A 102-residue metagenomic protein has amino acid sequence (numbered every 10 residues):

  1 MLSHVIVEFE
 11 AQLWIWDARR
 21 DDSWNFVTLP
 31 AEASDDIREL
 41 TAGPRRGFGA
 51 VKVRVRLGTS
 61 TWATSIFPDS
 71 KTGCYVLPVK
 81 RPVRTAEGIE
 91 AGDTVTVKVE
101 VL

Functional and structural regions predicted by a protein language model:
L2-G73, A91-D93, K98: Long, compositionally biased stretches
L29, P78-V79: A conserved hydrophobic position in a structured secondary element of the catalytic/binding core that shapes
E39-T41, K80-T85: Short alpha-helix capping/helix-loop boundary micro-motifs
V83, E100-L102: Short, charged beta-turn/beta-strand-edge "cap" motif at the junction between a beta-strand and an adjacent loop
E87-I89: Short, solvent-exposed hinge/capping segments at secondary-structure junctions
